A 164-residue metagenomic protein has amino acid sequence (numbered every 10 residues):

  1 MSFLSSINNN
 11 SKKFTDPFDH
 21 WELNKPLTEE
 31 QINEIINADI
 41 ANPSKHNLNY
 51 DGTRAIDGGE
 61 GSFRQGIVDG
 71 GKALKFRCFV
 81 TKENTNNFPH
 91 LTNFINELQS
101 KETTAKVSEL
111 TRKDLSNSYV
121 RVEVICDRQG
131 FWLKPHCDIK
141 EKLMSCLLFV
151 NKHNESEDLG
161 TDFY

Functional and structural regions predicted by a protein language model:
M1-N9: N- or domain-start disorder-to-order transition segments that initiate the globular core
N8-K13, V120-V122: Generic structural motif
N10-K106: Non-heme Fe(II)/2-oxoglutarate
N84-Q99, T103-Y164: Catalytic core of non-heme Fe(II) oxygenases with the double-stranded beta-helix
